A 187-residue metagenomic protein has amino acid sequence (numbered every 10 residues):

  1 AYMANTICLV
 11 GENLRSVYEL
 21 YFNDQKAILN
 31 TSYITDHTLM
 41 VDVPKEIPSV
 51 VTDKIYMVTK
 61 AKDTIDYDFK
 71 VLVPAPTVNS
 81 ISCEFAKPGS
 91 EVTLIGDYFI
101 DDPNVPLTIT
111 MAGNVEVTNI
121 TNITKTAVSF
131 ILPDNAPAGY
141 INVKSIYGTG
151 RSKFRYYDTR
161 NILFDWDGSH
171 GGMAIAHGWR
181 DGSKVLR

Functional and structural regions predicted by a protein language model:
A1-G172, A176-H177, G182, L186: Ser/Thr/Pro-rich low-complexity tracts
